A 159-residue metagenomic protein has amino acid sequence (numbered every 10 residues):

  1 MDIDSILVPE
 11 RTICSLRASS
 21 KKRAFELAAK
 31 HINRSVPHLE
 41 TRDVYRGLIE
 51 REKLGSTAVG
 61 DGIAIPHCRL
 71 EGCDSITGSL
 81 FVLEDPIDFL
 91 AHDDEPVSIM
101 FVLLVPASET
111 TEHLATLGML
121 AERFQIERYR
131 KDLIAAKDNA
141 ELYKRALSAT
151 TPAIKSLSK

Functional and structural regions predicted by a protein language model:
M1-K159: Cytosolic covalent-transfer regions centered on His/Cys nucleophiles that carry phosphoryl or persulfide groups
